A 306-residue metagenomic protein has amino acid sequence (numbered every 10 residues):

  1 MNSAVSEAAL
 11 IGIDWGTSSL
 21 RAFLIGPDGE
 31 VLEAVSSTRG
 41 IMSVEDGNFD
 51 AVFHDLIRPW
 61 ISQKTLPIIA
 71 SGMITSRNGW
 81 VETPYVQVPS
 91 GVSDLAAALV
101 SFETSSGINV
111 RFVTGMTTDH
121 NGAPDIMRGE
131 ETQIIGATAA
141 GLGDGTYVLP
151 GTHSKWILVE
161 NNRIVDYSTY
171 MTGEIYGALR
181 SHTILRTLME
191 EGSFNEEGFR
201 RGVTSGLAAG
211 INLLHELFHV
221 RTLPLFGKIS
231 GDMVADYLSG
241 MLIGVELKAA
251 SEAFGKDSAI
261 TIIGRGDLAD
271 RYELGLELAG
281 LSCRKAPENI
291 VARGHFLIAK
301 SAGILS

Functional and structural regions predicted by a protein language model:
L10-D14, P67-I69, G145-L149, T261-I262: Short glycine-aspartate micro-motif
L10-N48: Short glycine-rich, Thr/Ser-proximal phosphate-binding strand/loop in the N-terminal lobe of ATP-dependent enzymes
I13-S19, M73, L149-H153, T172 (+1 more regions): A short acidic Gly-Thr/Ser loop motif
S19, D257-G275: Glycine-rich phosphate-binding loops at beta-strand->alpha-helix junctions
V44-E45, M116-G206: Glycine-rich phosphate-binding loop plus the immediately following alpha-helix
W60-M127, N161: Short beta-strand-loop/turn "lid" adjacent to the catalytic site in phosphate-handling enzymes
G206-L247: Adenine-nucleotide phosphate-binding core of ATP-dependent small-molecule kinases
L281-S306: Glycine-rich phosphate-binding/hydrolytic loop that grips phosphoryl groups
